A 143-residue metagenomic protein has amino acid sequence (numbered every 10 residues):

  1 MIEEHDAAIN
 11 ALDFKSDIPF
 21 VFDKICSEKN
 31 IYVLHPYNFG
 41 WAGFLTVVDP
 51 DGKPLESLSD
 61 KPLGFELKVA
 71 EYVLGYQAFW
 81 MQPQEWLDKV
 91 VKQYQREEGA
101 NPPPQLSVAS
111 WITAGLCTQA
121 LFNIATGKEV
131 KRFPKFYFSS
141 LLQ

Functional and structural regions predicted by a protein language model:
I2-E3: A short, aliphatic-rich alpha-helical micro-motif
D6-V108, L142: E1/E1-like adenylate-forming module used to activate ubiquitin-like modifiers and sulfur-carrier proteins
G40-G43, A114-G115, G127: Glycine-centered flexibility sites
Q105-A125: Mid-domain beta-loop-alpha active-site segment that forms a flexible, acidic cofactor/metal-binding surface
N123-Q143: Phosphate-binding loop/pocket of nucleotide- and phosphate-handling active sites
